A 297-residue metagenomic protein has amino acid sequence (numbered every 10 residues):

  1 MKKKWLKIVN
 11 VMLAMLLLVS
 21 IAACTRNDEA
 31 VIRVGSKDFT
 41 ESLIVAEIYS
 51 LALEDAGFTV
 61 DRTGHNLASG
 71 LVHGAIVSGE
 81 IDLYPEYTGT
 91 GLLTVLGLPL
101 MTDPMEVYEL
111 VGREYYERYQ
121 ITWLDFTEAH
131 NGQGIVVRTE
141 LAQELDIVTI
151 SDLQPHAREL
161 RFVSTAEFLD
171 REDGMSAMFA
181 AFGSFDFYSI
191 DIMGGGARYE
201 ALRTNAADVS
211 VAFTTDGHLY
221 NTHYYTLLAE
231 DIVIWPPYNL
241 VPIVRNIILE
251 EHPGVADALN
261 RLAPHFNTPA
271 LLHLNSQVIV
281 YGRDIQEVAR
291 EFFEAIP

Functional and structural regions predicted by a protein language model:
K2-M12: Bacterial N-terminal signal peptides that target proteins for export
S20-A23: C-terminal motif of bacterial Sec signal peptides marking the signal peptidase cleavage site
E29-R62, N66, E128-E200, R283-E287: Bilobed "Venus flytrap"/periplasmic-binding protein-like clamshell domains and structurally analogous long
E41, D173, A177-A181, G254-P297: An extracytoplasmic/periplasmic, membrane-proximal ligand-sensing/linker region
H65-S69, G79-L92, V107-Y108, R138-T139 (+4 more regions): Beta->alpha turn/N-cap motifs
V77-E86, A157-L160, A177, A197 (+1 more regions): Alpha-to-beta junction loops
V95-M105, E109-L124, A206, H218-I232: Ligand-binding "clamshell"
Q133-Q143, Y238-H252: A bilobed periplasmic-binding-protein/Venus flytrap-type ligand-binding module shared by bacterial periplasmic
